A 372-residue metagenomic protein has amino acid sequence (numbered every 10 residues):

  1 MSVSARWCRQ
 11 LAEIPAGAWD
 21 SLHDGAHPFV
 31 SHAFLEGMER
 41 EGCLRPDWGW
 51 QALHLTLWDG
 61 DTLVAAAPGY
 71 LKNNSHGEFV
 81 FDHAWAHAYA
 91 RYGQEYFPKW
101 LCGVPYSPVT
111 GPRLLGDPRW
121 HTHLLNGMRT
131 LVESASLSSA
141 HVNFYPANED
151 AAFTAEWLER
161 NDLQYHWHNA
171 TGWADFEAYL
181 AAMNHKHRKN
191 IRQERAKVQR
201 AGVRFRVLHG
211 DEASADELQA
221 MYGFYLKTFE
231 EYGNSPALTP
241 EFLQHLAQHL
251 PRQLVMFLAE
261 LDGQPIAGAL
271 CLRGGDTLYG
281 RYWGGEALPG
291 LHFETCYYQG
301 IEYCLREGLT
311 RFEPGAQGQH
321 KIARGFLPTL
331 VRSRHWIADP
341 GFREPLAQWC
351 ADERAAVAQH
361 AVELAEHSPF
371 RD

Functional and structural regions predicted by a protein language model:
M1-D372: N-acyltransferase acceptor-side catalytic subdomain
